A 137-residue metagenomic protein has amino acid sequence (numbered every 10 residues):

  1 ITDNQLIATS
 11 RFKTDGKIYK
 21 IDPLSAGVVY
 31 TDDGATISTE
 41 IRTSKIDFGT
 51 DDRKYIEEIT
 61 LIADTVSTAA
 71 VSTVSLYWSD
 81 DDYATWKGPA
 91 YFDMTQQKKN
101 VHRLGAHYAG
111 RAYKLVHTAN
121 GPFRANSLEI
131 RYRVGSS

Functional and structural regions predicted by a protein language model:
I1-S137: Beta-sheet repeat architectures centered on beta-propellers
